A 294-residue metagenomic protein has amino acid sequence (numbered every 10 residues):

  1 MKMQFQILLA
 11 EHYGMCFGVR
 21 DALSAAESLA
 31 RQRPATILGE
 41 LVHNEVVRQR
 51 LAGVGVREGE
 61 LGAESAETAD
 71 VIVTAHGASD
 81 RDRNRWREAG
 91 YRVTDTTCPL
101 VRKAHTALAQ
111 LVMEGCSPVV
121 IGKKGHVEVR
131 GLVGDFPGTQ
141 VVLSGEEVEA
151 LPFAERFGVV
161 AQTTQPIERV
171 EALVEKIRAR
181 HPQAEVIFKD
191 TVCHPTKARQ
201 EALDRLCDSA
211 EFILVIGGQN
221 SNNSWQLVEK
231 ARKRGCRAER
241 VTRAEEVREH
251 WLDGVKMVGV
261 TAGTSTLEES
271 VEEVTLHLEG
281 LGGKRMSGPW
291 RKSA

Functional and structural regions predicted by a protein language model:
M1-A294: The feature marks the mature, well-folded catalytic cores of soluble enzymes
